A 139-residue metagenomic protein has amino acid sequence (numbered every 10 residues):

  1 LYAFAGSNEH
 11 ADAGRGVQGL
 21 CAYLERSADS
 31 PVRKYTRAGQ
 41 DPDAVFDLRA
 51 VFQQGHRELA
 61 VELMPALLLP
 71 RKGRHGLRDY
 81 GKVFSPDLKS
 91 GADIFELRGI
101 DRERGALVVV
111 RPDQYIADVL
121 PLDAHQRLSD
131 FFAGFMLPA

Functional and structural regions predicted by a protein language model:
Y2-A139: Helical substrate-recognition/capping region of FAD-dependent monooxygenase/halogenase enzymes
